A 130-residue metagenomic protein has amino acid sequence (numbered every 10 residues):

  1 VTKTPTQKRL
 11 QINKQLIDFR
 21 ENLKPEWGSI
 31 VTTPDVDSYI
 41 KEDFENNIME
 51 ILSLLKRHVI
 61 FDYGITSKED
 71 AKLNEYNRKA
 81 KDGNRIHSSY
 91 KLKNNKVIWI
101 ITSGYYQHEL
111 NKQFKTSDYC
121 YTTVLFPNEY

Functional and structural regions predicted by a protein language model:
T2-H87: Compact soluble domain cores
A80-Y130: Short, compact, well-ordered microdomains
